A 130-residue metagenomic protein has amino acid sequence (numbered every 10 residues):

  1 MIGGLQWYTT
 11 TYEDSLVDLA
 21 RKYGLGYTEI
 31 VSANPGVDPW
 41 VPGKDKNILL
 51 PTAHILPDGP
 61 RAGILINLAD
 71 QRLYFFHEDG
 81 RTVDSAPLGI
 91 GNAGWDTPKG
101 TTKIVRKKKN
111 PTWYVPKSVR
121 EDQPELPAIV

Functional and structural regions predicted by a protein language model:
M1-G24: Primarily a LysM-type cell-wall glycan-binding module
M1-I2, G26-G63: Extracellular LysM carbohydrate-binding repeats and other cell-envelope/extracellular binding modules
V17, N47, T82-V83: A generic structural signal for ordered secondary structure
V17, T28, Q71: Glycine-centered loop/turn positions within well-structured domains that cap or flank conserved ligand/cofactor-binding
A20-Y23, Y27, V31-D38, T52 (+3 more regions): Sec/Tat-exported extracytoplasmic proteins
P57-V130: Gly/Pro-biased beta-strand-loop elements
